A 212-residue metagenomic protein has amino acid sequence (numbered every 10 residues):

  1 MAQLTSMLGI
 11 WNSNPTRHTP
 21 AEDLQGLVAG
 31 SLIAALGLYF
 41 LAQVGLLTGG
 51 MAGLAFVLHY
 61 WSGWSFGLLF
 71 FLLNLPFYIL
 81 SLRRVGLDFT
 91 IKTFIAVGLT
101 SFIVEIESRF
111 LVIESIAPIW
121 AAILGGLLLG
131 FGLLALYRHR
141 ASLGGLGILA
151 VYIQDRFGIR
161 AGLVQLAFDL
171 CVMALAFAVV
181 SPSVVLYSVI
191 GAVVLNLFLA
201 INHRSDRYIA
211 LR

Functional and structural regions predicted by a protein language model:
A2-R212: Core subunits and conserved enzymes of cellular information-processing and envelope-translocation systems across
